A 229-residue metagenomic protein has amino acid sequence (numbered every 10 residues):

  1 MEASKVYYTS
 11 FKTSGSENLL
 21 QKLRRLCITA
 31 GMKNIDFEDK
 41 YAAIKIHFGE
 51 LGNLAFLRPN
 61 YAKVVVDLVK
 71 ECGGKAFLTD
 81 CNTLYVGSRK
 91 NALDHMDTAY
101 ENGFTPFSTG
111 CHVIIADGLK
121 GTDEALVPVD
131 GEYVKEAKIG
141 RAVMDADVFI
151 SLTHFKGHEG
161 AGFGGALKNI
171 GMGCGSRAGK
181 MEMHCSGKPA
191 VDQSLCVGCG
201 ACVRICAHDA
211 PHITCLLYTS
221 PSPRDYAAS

Functional and structural regions predicted by a protein language model:
E2-K33: N-terminal basic/disordered segments at the start of proteins
L51-G52: Metallocofactor- and cofactor-centric catalytic cores in central/energy metabolism, strongly enriched
R58-C72: Histidine-anchored nucleotide/phosphate-binding helix
Y85-G164: An acidic, phosphate/nucleotide-engaging active-site surface
P128-K138, N169-A178, E182-V191: Active-site glycine-rich loop that binds ribose-phosphate moieties when present
S176-H184, S194-L195, D209-S220: Non-heme iron-sulfur electron-transfer modules
C196-C202, C206: Short cysteine clusters
Y218-S229: Single conserved hydrophobic/aromatic residue that forms the stacking wall/gate of nucleotide- or nucleobase-binding
